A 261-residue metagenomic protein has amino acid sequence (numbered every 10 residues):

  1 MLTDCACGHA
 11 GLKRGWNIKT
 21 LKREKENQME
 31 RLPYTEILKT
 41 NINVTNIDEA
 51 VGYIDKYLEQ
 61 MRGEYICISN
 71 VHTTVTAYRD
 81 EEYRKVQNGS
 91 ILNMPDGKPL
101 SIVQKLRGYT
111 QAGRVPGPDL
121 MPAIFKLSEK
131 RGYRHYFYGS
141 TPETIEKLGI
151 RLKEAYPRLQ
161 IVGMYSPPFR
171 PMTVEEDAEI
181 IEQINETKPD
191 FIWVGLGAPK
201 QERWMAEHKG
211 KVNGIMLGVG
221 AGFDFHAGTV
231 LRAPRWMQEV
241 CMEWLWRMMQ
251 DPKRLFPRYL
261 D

Functional and structural regions predicted by a protein language model:
A6-G11: Short Gly/Ser/Thr- and charged-rich N-terminal loops/segments that act as flexible capping/hinge elements
M29-D119: N-terminal nucleotide/polyanion-binding subdomain common to many enzyme families
G63, Y133, V212-G214: A short helix->loop->beta-strand "cap" motif at the edges of active sites that frequently abuts
P99-Q104, A233, M237-D261: A transmembrane-helix-recognition feature enriched in membrane-embedded lipid enzymes and envelope glyco-/phospholipid
Q104-T187: Conserved beta-alpha
T144, G149, Q160-T187, L196-F225 (+4 more regions): Internal alpha/beta domain cores that form substrate/cofactor-binding pockets in large enzymes and binding proteins
